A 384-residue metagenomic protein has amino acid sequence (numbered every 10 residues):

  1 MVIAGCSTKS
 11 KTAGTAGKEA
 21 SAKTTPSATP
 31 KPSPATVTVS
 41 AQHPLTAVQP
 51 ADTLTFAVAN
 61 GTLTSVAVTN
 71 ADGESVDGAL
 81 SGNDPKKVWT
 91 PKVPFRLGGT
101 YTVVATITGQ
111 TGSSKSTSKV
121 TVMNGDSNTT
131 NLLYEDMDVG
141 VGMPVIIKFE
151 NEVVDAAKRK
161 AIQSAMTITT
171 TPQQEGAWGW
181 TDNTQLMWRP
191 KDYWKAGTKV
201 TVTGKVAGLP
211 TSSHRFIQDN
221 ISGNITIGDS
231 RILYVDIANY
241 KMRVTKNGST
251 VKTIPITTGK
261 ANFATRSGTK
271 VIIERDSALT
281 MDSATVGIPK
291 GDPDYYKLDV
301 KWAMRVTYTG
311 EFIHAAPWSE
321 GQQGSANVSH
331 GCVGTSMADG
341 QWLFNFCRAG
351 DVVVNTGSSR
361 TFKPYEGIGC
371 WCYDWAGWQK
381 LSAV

Functional and structural regions predicted by a protein language model:
M1-D229, I256: Acidic, low-complexity Ser/Thr/Gly/Pro-rich repeat segments typical of extracellular/periplasmic and surface-exposed
T55, V104, I146, Q163 (+6 more regions): Extracytoplasmic/secreted envelope proteins and their assembly/folding machinery, especially bacterial periplasmic
I107-G109, V206-L209, G248, A278 (+1 more regions): Short, charged beta-turn/beta-strand-edge "cap" motif at the junction between a beta-strand and an adjacent loop
T130-L132, R231-N239, C372-V384: Short peripheral tails and domain-boundary helices/loops at the edges of structured domains
V141, S267, A284-V384: Exported/periplasmic cell-wall-interacting domains
K148, E152, A156, T245 (+3 more regions): Structured segments of extracytoplasmic/periplasmic soluble domains in secreted or envelope-associated proteins
L186, I227, Y234, G334-D339: Short, glycine/acidic-rich beta->alpha junctions
T211-G321: Gly/Pro-biased beta-strand-loop elements
